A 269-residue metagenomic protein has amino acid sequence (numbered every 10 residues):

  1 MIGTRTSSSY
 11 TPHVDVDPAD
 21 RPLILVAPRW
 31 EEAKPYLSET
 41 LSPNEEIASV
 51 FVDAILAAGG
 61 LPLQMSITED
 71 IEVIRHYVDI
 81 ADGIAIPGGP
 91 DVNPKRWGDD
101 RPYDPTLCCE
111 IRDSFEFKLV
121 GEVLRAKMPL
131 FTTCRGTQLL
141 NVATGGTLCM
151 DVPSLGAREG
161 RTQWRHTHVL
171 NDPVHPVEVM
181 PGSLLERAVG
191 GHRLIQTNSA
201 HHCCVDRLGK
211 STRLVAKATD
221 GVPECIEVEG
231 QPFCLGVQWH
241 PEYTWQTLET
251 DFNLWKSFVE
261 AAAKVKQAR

Functional and structural regions predicted by a protein language model:
M1-F131, V142-C149, P153-V189, Q196 (+4 more regions): N-terminal beta1-alpha1 cap of cysteine-dependent amidohydrolase-like domains
T132, T137: Glycine-rich beta-to-alpha active-site loop
L235-Q238: Active-site-proximal beta-strand elements of phosphoester/diester hydrolases
